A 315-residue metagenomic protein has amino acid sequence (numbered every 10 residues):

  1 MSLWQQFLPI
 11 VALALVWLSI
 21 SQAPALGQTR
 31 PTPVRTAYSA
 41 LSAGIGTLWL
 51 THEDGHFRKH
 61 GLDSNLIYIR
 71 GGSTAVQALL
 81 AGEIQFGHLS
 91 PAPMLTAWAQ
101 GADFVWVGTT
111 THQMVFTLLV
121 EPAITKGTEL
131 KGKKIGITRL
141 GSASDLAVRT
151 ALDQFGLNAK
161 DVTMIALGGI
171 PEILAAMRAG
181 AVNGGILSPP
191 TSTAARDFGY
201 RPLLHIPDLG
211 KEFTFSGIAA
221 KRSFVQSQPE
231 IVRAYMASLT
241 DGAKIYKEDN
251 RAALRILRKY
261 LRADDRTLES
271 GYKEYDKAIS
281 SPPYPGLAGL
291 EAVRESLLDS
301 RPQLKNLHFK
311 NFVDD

Functional and structural regions predicted by a protein language model:
M1-Q5: N-terminal secretory signal peptides that target proteins for export/translocation
L8-S21: Bacterial N-terminal signal peptides
S19-T29: Bacterial Sec-dependent signal peptides at the C-terminal "C-region" and cleavage site
G27-A179, N183-P189, P202-I206, K211-E212: Short, glycine-/small- and polar/acidic-enriched structural segments that line small-molecule recognition paths
P93, P171-L261: Pocket-lining segment of extracytoplasmic ligand-binding domains
Q226-K305: Secondary-structure end/capping motifs
N306-D315: Hinge/cleft segment of the Venus flytrap/periplasmic-binding protein
